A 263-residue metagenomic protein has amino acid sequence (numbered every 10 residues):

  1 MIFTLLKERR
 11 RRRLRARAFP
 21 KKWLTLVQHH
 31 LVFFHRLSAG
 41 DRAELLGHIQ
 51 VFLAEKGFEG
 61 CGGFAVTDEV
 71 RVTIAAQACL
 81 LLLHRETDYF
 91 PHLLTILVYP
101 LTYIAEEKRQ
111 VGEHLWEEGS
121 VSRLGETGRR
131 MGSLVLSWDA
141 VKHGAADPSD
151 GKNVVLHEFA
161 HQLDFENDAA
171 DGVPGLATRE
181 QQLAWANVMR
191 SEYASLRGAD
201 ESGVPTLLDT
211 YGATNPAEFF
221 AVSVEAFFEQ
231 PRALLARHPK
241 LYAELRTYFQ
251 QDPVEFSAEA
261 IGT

Functional and structural regions predicted by a protein language model:
M1-K22: Charged, compositionally biased N-terminal leader segments and the immediate start of the first structured element
L14, H30-F34, I49, L53 (+4 more regions): Metalloprotease/metallohydrolase-associated module, dominated by Zn2+-dependent proteases
R17-V27, L45-H48, F52: Short alpha-helical hairpin
L24, Q28, F33-A39: N-terminal ordered "arm"
L24, R42, P239-Y242: Short functional linear motifs
S38, D150-N167, A221: Active-site recognition of the HExxH zinc-binding catalytic motif
A39-G40, C61-V70, T210-E218: Structural motif
